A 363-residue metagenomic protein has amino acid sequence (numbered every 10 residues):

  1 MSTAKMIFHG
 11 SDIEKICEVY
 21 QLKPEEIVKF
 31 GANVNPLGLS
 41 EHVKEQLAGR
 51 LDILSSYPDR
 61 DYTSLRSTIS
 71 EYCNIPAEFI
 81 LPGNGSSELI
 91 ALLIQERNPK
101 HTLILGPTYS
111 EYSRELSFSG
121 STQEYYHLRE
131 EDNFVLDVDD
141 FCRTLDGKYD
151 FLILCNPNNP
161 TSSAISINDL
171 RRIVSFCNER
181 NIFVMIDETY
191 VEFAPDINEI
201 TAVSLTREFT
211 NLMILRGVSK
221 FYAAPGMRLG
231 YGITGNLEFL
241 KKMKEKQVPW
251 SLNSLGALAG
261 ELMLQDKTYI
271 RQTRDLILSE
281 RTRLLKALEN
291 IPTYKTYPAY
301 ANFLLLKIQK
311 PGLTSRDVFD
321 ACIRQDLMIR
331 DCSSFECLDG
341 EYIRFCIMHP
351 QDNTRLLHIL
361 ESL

Functional and structural regions predicted by a protein language model:
M1-S56: N-terminal "arm"/small-domain region of PLP-dependent enzymes with the aminotransferase-like
L39-S40, D61, N211-N290, Y294-Y297: PLP-dependent aminotransferase class I/II
P58, S70-L92: Short loop-beta-helix segment that forms the pyridoxal 5′-phosphate
E96-L154: PLP-dependent aminotransferase-like
S119, E179-R180, F209, Q325: Helix C-cap/helix->beta junction micro-motif
D132-P195: Active-site phosphate-binding strand-loop segment of PLP-dependent enzymes
N168, R324-Q325, S334-L363: PLP-dependent enzyme catalytic core of the Aspartate aminotransferase-like
L278, I291-Q325: Conserved PLP-binding catalytic core of the aspartate aminotransferase-like
